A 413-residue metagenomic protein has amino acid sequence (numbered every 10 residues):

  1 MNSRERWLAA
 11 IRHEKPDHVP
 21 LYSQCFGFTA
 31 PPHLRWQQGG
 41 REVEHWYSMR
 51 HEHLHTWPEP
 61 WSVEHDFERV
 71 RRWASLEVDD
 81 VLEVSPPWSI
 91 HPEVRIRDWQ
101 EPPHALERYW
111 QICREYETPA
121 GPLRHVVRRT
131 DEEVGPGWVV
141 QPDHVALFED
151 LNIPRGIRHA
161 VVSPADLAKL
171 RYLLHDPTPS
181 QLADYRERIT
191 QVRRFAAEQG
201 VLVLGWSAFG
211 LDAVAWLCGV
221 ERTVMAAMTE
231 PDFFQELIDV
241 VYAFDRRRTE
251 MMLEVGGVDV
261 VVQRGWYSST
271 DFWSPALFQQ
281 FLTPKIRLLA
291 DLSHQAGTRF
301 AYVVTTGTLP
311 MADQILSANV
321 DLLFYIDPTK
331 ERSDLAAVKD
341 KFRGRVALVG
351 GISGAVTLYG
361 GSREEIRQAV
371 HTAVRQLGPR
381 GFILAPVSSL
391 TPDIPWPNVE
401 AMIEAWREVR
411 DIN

Functional and structural regions predicted by a protein language model:
M1-G40, V145-N413: Active-site loop segments of alpha/beta catalytic cores
N2, E77-D79, G121: Residue-level detector of functionally special positions within alpha-helical transmembrane segments of multi-pass
K15, S48-M49, R108-W110, T118-P122 (+1 more regions): Short, solvent-exposed loop/edge-beta patches enriched in aromatic
P20-Y22, H53-L54, Y116, L123-H125 (+1 more regions): Short hydrophobic-aromatic micro-motifs
P32-W99, A105: Segments that shape or occlude catalytic/ligand-binding pockets
D66, R108-I112, R188: Generic hydrophobic, aliphatic-rich segments that mediate packing or membrane embedding
H91-L173: A contiguous, low-structure linker/loop signature
